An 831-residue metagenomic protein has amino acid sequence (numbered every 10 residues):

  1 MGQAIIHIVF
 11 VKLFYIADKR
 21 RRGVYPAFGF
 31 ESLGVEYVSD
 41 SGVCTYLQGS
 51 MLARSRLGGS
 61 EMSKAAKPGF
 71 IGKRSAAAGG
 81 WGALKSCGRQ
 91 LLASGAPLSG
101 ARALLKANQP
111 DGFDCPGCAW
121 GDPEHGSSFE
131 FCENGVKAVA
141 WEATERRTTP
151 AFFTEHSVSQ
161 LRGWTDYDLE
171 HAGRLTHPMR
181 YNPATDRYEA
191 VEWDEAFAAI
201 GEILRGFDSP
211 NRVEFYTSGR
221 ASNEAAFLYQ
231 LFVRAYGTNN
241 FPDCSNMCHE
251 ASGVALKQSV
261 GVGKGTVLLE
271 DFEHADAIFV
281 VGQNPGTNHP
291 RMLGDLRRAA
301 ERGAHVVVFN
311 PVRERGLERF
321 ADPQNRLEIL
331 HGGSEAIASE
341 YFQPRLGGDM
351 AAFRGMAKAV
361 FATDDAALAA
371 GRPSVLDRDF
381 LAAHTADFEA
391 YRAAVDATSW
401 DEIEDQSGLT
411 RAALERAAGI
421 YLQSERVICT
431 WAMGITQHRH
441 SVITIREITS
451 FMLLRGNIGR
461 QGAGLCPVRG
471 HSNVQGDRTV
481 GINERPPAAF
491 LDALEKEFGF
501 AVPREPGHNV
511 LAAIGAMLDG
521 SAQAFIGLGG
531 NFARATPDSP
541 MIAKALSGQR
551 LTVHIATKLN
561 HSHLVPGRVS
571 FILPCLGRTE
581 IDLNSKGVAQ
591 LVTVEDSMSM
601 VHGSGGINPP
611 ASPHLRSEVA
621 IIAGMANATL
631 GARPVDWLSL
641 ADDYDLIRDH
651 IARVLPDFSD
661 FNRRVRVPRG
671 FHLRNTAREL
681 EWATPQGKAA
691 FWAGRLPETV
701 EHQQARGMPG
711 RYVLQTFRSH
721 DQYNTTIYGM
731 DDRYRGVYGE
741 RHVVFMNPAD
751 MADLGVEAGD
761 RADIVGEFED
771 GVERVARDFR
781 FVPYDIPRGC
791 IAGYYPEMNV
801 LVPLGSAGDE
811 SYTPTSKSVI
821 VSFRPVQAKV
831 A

Functional and structural regions predicted by a protein language model:
F10, F14-Y15, Y25-F30, Y37 (+1 more regions): Aromatic (phenylalanine/tyrosine) cluster motif
R20-R22, R54: Basic polycationic patches enriched in arginine
C44-G112: Intrinsically disordered, low-structural-confidence terminal and linker regions
Q90-A96, L104-N211, P311-E425: Cofactor-/ligand-binding subdomain signature composed of acidic, glycine-rich, tryptophan-containing flexible loops
P116, Y188-A277: Long, structured ligand/cofactor-binding scaffold of large enzymes
V139-G163, F197-T238, I443, E447-N483: A short, flexible N-terminal coil/short beta segment enriched in small residues
A251-I448, L454-R460, V468-H650, V713 (+1 more regions): Non-catalytic alpha/beta scaffold blocks inside enzyme catalytic domains
S639-R733: Long, low-complexity segments enriched in small/aliphatic residues
